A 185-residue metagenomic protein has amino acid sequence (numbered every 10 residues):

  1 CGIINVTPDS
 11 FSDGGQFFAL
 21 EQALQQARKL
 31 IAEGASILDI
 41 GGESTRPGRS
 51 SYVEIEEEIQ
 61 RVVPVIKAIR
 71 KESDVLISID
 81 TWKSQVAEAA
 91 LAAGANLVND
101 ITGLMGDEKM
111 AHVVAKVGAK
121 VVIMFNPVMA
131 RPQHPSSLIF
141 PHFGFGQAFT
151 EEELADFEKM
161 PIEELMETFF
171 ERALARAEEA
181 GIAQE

Functional and structural regions predicted by a protein language model:
C1-N5, S36-E43, A119-V128: Non-cysteine beta-strand/loop elements that form the S-adenosyl-L-methionine
I4, L30, G34, L38 (+2 more regions): Conserved, mostly hydrophobic/aromatic
V6-Q25, S50-S51, L76-S78, F143 (+1 more regions): Active-site mouth loops of central-metabolism enzymes
S10-S12, S36-P64: Glycine-rich, proline-tolerant flexible connector loops at the mouths of alpha/beta enzymes
F11-K29, E56-Q60, G103-L104, E108 (+1 more regions): Glycine-rich anion/phosphate-binding loops
T45-R46, A93, L104-E185: Conserved anion-binding
S50-I79, S84, E88, K116-P127 (+1 more regions): Alpha-helix-loop-beta-strand connector modules within alpha/beta enzyme cores
